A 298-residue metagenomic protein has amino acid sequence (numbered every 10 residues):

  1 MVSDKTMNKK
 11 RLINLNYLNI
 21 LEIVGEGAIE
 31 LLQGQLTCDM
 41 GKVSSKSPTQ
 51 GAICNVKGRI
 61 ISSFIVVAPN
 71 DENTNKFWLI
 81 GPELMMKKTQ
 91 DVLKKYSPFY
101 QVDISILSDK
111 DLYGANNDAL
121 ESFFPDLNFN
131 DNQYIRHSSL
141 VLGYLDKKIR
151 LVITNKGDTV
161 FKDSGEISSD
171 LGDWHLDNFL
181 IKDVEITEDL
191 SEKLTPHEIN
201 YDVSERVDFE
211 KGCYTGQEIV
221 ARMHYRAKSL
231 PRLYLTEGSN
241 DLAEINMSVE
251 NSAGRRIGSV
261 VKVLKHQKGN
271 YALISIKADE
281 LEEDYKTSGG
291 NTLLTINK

Functional and structural regions predicted by a protein language model:
M1-S63, A68-T74: Acidic, proline/glycine-enriched N-terminal capping motif
R11-E22, I65-I181: Acidic, low-complexity central loop/insert segments
L31-L32, T89-V92, R232: Hydrophobic side chains in well-ordered alpha-helices
D39-M40, K95-D103, D163-D173, N251-R256 (+1 more regions): A common structural junction motif
A52-K57, N117-Q133, N240-A253: Short amphipathic alpha-helix segments
L171, L176-Y201: Short, conserved active-site entrance elements at the starts or edges of catalytic domains
I199-R206, A221-K298: Glycine-rich, small/acidic residue-mixed loop/short-helix segments
Q217-E218: Structural motif
